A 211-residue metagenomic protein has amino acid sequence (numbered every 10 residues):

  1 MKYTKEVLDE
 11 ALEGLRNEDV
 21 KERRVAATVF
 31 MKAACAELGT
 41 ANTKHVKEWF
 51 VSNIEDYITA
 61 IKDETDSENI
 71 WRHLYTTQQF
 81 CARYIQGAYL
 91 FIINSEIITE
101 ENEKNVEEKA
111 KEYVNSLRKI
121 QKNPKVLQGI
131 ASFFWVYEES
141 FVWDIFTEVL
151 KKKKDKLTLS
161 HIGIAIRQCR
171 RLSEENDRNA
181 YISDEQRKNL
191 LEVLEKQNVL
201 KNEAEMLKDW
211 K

Functional and structural regions predicted by a protein language model:
K2-A36: N-terminal segments that cap or nucleate solenoid repeat domains
T4-L12, E37-T59, E100-N115, E139-E148 (+2 more regions): Amphipathic alpha-helical scaffolding segments comprising HEAT/armadillo-like alpha-solenoid repeats
E18-D19, D66-S67, K122-N123, K154-D155: Short inter-helical turns and helix N-cap capping residues of alpha-solenoid HEAT/ARM repeat scaffolds
V20-K21, T65-S67, D177-R178, V199-L200: Charged, low-complexity interaction regions
R24-K32, I70-I92, K125-F134, S160-S173 (+1 more regions): Amphipathic alpha-helical elements of HEAT/ARM-like alpha-solenoid repeat scaffolds that form extended
A60-I70, L117-K119: Flexible helix-coil transition and linker loops at the boundaries of alpha-helical arrays
R118, W135, L150-K151, R170 (+1 more regions): Ankyrin-repeat helical core positions
S183-K211: Eukaryotic acidic, Ser/Thr-rich intrinsically disordered low-complexity regions
